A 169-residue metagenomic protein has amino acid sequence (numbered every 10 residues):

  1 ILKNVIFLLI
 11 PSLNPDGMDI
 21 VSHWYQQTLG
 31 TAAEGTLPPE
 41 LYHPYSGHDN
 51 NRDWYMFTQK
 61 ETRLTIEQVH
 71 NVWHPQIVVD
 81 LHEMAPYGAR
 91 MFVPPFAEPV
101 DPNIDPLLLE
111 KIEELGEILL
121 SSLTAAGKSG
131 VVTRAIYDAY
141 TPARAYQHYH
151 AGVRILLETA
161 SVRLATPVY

Functional and structural regions predicted by a protein language model:
I1-E114, S121, A125: Active-site/substrate-binding loop(s) of hydrolase catalytic cores
A125-Y169: Hard-cation-handling environments
